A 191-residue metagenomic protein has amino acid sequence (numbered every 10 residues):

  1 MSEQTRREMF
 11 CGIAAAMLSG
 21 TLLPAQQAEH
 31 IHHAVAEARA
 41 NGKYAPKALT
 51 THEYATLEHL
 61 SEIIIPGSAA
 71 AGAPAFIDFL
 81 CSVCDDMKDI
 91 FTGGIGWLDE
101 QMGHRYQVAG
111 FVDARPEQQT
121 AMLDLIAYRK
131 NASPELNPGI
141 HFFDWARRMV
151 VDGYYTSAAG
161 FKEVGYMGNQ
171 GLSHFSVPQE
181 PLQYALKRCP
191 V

Functional and structural regions predicted by a protein language model:
M1-S2, F142: Coiled-coil-like amphipathic alpha-helices with heptad-repeat character
E3-E8, G20-H59: C-terminal segment of N-terminal export signals and the immediately downstream linker at the start of the mature
R7-F10, T120: Generic structural signal for individual residues within well-ordered alpha-helical segments across diverse proteins
F10-C11, V151: General helical structural elements
I13-M17: Sec-dependent signal peptide hydrophobic core
L18-S19, Y128: Residue-level marker of structural boundaries
N41, H52-H59, I63, G72-V191: Mature-region segments of soluble proteins
